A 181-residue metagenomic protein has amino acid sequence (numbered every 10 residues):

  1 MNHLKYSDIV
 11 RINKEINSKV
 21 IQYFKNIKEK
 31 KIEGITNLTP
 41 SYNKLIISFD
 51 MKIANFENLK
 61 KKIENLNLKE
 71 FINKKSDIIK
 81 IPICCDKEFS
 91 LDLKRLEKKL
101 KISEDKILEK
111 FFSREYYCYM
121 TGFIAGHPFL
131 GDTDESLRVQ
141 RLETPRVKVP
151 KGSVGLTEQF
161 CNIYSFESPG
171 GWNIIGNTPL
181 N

Functional and structural regions predicted by a protein language model:
M1-N181: Glycine-rich active-site loops that engage anionic ligands at enzyme catalytic sites
